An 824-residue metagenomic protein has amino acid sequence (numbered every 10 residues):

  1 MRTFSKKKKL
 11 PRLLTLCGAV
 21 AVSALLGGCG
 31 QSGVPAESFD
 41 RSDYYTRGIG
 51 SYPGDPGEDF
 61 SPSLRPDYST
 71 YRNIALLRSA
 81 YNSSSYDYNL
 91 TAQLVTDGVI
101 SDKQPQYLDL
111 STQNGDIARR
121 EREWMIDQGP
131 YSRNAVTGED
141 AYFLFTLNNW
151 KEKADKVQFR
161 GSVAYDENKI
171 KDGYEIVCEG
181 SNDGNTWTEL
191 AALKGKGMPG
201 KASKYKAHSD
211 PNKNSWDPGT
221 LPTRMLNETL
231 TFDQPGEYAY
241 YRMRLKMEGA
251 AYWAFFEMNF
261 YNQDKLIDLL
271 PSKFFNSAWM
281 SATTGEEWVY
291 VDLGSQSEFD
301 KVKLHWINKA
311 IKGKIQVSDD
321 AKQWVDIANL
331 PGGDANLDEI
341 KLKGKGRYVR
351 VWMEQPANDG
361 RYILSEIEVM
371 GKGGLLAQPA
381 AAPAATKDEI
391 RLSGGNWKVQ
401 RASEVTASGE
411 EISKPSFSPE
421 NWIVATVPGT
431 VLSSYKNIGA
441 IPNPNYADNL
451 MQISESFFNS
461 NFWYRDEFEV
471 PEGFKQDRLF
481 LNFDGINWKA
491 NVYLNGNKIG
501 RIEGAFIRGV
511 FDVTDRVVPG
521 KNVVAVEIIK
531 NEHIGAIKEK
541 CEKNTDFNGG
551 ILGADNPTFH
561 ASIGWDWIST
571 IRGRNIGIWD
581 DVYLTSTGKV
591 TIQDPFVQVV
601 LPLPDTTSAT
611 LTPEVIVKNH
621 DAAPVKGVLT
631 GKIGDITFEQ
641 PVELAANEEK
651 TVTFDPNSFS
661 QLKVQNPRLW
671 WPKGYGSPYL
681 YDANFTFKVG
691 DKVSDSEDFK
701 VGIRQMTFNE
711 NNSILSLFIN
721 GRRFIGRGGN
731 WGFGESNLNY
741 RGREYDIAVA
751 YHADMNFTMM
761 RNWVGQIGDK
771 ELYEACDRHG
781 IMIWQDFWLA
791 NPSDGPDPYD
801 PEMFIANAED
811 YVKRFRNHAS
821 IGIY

Functional and structural regions predicted by a protein language model:
M1-L10: N-terminal secretory signal peptides that target proteins for export/translocation
S5, G28-C29, L376-M759, W763: Secreted/periplasmic carbohydrate-active enzymes, especially glycoside hydrolases
T15-L25: Bacterial N-terminal signal peptides
G33-R41, Y45-I74, I100-T112, R119-M198 (+1 more regions): Aromatic, loop-rich ligand-recognition surfaces of beta-strand-rich domains
Y68-E123, L266-L270, V399, E404-A440 (+1 more regions): Predominantly extracellular/luminal regions of secreted and cell-surface proteins, especially disulfide-bonded
T146, K204-A207, N227-D233, N336-L342 (+2 more regions): Exposed aromatic-hydrophobic patches
V749, T758-M803: Aromatic-lined substrate-binding rim segments of carbohydrate-active enzymes
D810-Y824: Active-site groove signature of glycoside hydrolases
